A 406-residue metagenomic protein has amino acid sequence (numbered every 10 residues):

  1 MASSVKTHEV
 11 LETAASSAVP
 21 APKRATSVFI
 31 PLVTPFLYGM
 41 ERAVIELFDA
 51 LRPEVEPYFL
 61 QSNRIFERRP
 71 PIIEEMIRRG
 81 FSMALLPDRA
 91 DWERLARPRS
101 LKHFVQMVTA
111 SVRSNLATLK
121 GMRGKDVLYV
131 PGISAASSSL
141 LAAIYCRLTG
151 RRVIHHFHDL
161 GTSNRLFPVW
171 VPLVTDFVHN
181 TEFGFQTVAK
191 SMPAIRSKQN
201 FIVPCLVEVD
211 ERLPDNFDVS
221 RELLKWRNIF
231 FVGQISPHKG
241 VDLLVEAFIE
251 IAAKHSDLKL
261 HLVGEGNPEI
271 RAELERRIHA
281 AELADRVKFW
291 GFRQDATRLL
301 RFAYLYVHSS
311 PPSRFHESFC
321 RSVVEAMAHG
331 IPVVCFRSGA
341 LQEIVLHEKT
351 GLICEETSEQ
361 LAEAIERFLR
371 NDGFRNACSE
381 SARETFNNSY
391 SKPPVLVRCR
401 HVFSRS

Functional and structural regions predicted by a protein language model:
P31-Y38, A50-Q106, N267-E269: N-terminal strand-loop element at the rim of the active site of nucleotide-sugar-dependent glycosyltransferases
Y38-E46, F230-E250, E269-E273, R321: A conserved mid-protein helix/loop that constitutes part of the nucleotide-sugar donor-binding site
V174-P214: Donor nucleotide-sugar binding/catalytic pocket of nucleotide-sugar-dependent glycosyltransferases
A272-R293: Nucleotide-activated donor-binding/catalytic signature segment of Leloir-type glycosyltransferases, i.e., the conserved
R301-H316, I331-P332: Acidic donor-binding loop of glycosyltransferase active sites
S310-V324, Q342-E343: Nucleotide-sugar-dependent
P332-C335, V345: Short hydrophobic beta-strand element within catalytic cores of glycosyltransferases and related nucleotide-activated
H347-E348, L352-S358, R367-G373: Conserved acidic donor-binding segment of nucleotide-sugar-dependent glycosyltransferases
